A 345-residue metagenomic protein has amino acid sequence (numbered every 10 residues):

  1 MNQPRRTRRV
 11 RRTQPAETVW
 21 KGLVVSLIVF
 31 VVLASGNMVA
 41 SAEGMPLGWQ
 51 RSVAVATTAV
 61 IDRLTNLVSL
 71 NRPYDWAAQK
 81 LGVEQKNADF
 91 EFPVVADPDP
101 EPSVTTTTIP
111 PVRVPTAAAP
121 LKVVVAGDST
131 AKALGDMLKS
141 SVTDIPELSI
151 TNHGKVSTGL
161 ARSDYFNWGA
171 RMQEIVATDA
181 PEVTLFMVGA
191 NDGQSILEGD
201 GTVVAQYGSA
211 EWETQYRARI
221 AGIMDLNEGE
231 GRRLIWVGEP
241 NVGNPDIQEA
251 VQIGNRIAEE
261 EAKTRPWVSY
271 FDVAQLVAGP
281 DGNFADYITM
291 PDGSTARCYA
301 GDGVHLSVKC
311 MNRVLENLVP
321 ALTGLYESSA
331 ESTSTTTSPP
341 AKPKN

Functional and structural regions predicted by a protein language model:
N2-K122, L325-N345: N-terminal secretory targeting modules
R51-V55, N71, A117, D128-A133 (+4 more regions): Soluble non-cytosolic domains of exported or imported proteins
T58, A131, G135-K139, G169-Q173 (+7 more regions): Extracytoplasmic/secreted envelope proteins and their assembly/folding machinery, especially bacterial periplasmic
N66, K139, T143, E147 (+5 more regions): Sec-exported extracytoplasmic/periplasmic mature domains
R113-A210, T214: Conserved SGNH/GDSL esterase-like catalytic core that processes O-acyl groups on lipids and polysaccharides
M187-L197, A221-N255, D272-Q275: Active-site segments of SGNH/GDSL-like serine hydrolases that catalyze O-acetyl group transfer/hydrolysis on lipids
G201-R233: Charged, glycine-enriched surface loops/patches that mediate electrostatic binding to polyanionic ligands
N241-K344: Catalytic His-Asp segment of secreted/periplasmic serine-dependent ester chemistry enzymes
